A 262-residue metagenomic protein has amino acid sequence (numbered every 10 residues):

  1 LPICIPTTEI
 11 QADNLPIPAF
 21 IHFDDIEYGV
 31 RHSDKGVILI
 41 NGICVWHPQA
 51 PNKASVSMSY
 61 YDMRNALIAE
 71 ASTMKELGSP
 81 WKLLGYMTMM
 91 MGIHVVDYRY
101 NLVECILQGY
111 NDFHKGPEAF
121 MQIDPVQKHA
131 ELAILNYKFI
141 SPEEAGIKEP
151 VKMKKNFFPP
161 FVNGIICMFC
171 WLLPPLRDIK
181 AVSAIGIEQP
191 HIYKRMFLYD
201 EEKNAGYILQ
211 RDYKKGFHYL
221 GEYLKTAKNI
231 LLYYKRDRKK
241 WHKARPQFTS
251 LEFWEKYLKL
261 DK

Functional and structural regions predicted by a protein language model:
P2-L15: Conserved nucleotide-sugar donor-binding and metal-coordinating catalytic region shared by glycosyltransferases
I3, A19, N52-S59, V96-Y100: Hydrophobic alpha-helical scaffolding
A12-V30, K35-V45, S57: Donor nucleotide-sugar recognition loop
F23, N41-G42, A50, S79 (+1 more regions): A generic "cationic amphipathic patch" detector
D25-I26, S59-A66, L107: Amphipathic alpha-helical segments in well-structured domains
I40, W46-N65: Nucleotide-sugar-dependent glycosyltransferase catalytic core
N41-Q49, L84-M91: Short acidic (Asp/Glu) and glycine-rich catalytic loops that position anionic groups and cofactors
N65-K262: Terminal low-complexity segments of carbohydrate-biosynthetic enzymes
